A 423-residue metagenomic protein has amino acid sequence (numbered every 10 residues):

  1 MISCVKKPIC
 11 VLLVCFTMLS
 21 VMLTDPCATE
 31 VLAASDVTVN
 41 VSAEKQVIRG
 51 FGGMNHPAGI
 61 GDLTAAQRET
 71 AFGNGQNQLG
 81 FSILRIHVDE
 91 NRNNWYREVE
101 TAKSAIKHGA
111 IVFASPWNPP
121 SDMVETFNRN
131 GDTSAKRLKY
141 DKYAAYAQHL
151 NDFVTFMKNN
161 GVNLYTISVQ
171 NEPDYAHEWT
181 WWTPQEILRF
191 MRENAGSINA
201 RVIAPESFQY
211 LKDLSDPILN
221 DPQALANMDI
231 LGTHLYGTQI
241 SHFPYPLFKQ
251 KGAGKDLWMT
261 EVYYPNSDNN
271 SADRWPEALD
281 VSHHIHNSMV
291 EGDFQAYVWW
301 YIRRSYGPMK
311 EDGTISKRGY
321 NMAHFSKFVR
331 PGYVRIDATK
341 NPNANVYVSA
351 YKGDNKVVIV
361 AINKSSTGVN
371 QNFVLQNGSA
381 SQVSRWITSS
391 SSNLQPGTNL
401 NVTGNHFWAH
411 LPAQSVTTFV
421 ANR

Functional and structural regions predicted by a protein language model:
L19-E30: C-terminal segment of classical bacterial N-terminal signal peptides
V31-T70: N-terminal module-boundary/linker segments of secreted carbohydrate-active enzymes
T38-S42, G75-L219: Substrate-binding cleft and catalytic face of glycoside hydrolase catalytic domains, especially the flexible beta-alpha
V47-N55, G80-V88, I111-P116, Y165-V169 (+6 more regions): Structural recognition of the beta-strand scaffold that forms the well-ordered cores of secreted hydrolase catalytic
T180-H284: Noncatalytic carbohydrate-binding groove/subsite architecture in carbohydrate-active enzymes
D256-V329, I336-A344: Aromatic/acidic polysaccharide-binding cleft in carbohydrate-active enzymes
N341-S381, Q414: Carbohydrate-binding surface patches
T398-R423: C-terminal beta-strand-rich structural cap/linker in extracellular carbohydrate-active enzymes
